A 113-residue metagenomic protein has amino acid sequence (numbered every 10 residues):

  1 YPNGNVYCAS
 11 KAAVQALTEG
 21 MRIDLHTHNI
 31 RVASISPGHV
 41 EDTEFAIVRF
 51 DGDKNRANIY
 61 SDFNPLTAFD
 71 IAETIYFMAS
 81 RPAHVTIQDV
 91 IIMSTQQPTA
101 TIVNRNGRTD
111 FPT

Functional and structural regions predicted by a protein language model:
Y1-N5: Active-site loop immediately N-terminal to the catalytic Tyr-X3-Lys motif of short-chain dehydrogenase/reductase
S10: Active-site helix of classical SDR
G20-I30: Active-site-adjacent segment of SDR/Rossmann-fold oxidoreductases
R31-E41: Conserved SDR Rossmann-fold cofactor-binding beta-strand/turn motif
S34-I35, K54-A100: C-terminal helical subdomain
H39-R49: Short beta-loop-alpha junction of Rossmann-like oxidoreductase domains
V103-T113: Non-catalytic terminal and boundary segments that flank Rossmann-like NAD(P)-dependent oxidoreductase
